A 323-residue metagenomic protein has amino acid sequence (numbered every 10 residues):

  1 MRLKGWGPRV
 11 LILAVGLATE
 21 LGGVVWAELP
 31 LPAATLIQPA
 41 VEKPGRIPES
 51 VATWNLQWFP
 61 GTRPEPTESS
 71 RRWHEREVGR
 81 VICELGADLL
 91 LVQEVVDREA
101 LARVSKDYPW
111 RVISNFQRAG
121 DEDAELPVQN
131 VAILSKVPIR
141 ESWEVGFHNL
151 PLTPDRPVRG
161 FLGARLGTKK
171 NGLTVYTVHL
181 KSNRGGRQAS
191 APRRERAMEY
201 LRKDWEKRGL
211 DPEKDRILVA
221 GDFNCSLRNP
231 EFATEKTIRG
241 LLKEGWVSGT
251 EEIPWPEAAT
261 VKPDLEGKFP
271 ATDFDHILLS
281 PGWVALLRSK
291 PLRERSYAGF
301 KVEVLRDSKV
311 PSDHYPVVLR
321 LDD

Functional and structural regions predicted by a protein language model:
R2, P8, L21-W110, F116-Q129 (+2 more regions): N-terminal, active-site-proximal structural segment of metallo-dependent hydrolase catalytic domains
I12-E20: Hydrophobic membrane-insertion alpha-helices, especially the h-region of bacterial N-terminal signal peptides
E28-P39, K207-L218, C225-D323: Metal-dependent phosphoester-hydrolase catalytic domains
A40, R63-S69, L85-V92, G120-D121 (+6 more regions): Second-shell loop/turn segments in exported
P48-G61, E144, G172-S182: Active-site-proximal beta-strand elements of phosphoester/diester hydrolases
V51-L56, V81-L101, A164, V175 (+4 more regions): Active-site beta-strand/loop signature of hydrolases that rely on acidic residues for catalysis
L89, V95-T174, V178-L180: Structured beta-strand-rich core segments of catalytic domains in phosphoester-bond hydrolases
K169-E199: Metal-dependent phosphoester/phosphodiester hydrolase catalytic core
